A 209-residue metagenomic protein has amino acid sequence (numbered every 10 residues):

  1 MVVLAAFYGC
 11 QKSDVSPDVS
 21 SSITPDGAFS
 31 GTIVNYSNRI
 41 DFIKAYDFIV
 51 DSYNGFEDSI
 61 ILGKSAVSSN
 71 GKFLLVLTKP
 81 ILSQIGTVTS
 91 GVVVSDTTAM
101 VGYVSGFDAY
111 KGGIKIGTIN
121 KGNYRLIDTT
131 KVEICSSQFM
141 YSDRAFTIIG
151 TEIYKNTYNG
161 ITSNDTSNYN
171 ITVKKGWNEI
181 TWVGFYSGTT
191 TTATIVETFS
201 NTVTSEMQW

Functional and structural regions predicted by a protein language model:
V3-T32: Bacterial Sec-dependent N-terminal signal peptides
G27-I33, G63-K79: Glycine-centered loop-to-beta-strand initiation motif
F29-S37, M140-S142: Aromatic/hydrophobic beta-strand junction motif of beta-rich domains
Y36-F56: Short, ordered, surface-exposed loop/turn motifs in non-cytosolic proteins
N54-K64, N164: Surface-exposed loop/edge segments in extracytoplasmic proteins
A66, K79-T147, T151-I153: Long, low-complexity intrinsically disordered regions in eukaryotic proteins
I134-W209: Extracytoplasmic cysteine-anchoring/structural motifs
